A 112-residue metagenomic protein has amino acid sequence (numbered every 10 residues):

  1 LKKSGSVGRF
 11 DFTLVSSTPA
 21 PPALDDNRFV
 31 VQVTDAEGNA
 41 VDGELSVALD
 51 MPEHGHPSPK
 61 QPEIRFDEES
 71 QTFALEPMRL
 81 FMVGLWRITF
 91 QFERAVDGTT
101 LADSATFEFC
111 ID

Functional and structural regions predicted by a protein language model:
L1-D112: Contiguous segments within soluble domain cores/interaction surfaces
